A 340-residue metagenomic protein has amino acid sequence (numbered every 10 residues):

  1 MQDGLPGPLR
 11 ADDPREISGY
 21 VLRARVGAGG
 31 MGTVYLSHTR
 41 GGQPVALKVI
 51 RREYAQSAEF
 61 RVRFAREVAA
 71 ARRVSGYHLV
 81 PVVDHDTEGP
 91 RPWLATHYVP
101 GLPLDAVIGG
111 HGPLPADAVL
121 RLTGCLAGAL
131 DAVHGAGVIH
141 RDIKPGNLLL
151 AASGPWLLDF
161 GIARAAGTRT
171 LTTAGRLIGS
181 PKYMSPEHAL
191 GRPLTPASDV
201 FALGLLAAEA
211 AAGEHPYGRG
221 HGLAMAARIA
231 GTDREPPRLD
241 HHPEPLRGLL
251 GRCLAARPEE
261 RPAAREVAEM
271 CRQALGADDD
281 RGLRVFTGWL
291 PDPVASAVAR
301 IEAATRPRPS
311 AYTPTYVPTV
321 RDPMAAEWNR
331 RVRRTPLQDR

Functional and structural regions predicted by a protein language model:
R23-G29, V34: Protein kinase glycine-rich loop
R51-R73: AlphaC helix of the eukaryotic protein kinase fold
H85: Activation-segment/catalytic-loop signature of the eukaryotic protein kinase fold
G89-P103, V107: Conserved short submotifs of the Hanks-type protein kinase catalytic core that shape the nucleotide-binding pocket
L122-T123: Activation segment signature within eukaryotic-like protein kinase domains
L126-V138: Protein kinase catalytic-loop region centered on the HRD/HxD motif
D199: Conserved catalytic-loop aspartate of Hanks-type protein kinases
D278-D339: Regulatory extensions appended to serine/threonine kinase catalytic cores
